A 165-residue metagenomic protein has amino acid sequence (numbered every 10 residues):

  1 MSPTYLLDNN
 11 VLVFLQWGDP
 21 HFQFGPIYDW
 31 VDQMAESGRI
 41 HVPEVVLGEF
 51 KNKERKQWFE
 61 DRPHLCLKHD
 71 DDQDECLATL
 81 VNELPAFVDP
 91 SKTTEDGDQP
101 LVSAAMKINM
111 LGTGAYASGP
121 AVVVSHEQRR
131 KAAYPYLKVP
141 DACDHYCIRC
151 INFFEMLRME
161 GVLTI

Functional and structural regions predicted by a protein language model:
M1-V42, E49, K53-E60: Short, well-structured N-terminal submotif of metal-dependent ribonuclease cores
S2, A115-A121, Q128-I165: Acidic, PIN/NYN-like endoribonuclease modules and their adjacent C-terminal/linker elements
L7-N9, P43-V45, G97, V124-R129: Short His-Asn-centered micro-motif
P26, E54, P100, L137-D141 (+1 more regions): Short Gly/charged-rich anion-binding patches and loops
I40, C66-K68, C150: Conserved beta-strand scaffold positions in the cores of enzyme catalytic domains, especially in NTP/NDP-utilizing
H41-E44, C143: Short internal beta-strands
E44-E95, V162: PIN-domain endoribonuclease scaffold, especially VapC-family toxins
T93-V123, K138-A142: Acidic, metal-associated active-site segment
